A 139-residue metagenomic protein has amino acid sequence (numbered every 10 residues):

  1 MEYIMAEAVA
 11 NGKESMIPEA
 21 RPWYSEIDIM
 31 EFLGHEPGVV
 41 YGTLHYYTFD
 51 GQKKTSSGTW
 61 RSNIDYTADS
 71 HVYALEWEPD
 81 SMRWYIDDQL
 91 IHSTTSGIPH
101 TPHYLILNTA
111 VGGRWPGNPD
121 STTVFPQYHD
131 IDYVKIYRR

Functional and structural regions predicted by a protein language model:
M1-R139: GH16 jelly-roll
